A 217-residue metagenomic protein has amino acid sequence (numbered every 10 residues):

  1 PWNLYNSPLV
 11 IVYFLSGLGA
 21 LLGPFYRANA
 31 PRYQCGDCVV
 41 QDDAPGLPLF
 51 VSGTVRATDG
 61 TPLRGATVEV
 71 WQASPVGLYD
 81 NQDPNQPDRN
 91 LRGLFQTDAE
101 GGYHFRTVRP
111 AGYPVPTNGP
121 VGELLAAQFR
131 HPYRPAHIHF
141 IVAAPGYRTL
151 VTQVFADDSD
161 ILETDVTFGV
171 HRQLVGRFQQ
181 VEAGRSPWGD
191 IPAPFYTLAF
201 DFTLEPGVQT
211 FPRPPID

Functional and structural regions predicted by a protein language model:
P1-D217: Beta-strand-dominated extracellular/periplasmic modules and repeats in secreted or surface-exposed proteins
